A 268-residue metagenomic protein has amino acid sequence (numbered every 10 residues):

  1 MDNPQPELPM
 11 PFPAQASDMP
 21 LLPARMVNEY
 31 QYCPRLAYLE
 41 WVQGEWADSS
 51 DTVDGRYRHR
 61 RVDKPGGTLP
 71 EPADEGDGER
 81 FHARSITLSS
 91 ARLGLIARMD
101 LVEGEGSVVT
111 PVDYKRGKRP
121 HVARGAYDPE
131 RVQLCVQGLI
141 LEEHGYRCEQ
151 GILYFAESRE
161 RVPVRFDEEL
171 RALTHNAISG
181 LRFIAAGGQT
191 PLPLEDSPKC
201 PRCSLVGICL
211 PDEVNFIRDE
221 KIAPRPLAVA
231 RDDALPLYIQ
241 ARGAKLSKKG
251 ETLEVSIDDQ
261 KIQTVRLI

Functional and structural regions predicted by a protein language model:
M1-P111, K118-V122, V132, A223 (+2 more regions): Metal-dependent nuclease catalytic cores that hydrolyze phosphodiester bonds in DNA/RNA, characterized by
D2-P13, R92, R124-G125, I140-P226: Metal-dependent nuclease catalytic regions and adjoining charged, substrate-binding loops involved in nucleic-acid end
R61-K64, P72, C135, A172-L173 (+1 more regions): Short, intrinsically disordered/low-complexity patches at protein termini and at juxtamembrane boundaries
Y114-K118, F155-E157: Short, histidine-centered active-site or binding-site loop motifs used for metal coordination, general acid-base
V132-L139: Short amphipathic alpha-helical face segments that pack within enzyme cores and frequently flank/anchor catalytic
